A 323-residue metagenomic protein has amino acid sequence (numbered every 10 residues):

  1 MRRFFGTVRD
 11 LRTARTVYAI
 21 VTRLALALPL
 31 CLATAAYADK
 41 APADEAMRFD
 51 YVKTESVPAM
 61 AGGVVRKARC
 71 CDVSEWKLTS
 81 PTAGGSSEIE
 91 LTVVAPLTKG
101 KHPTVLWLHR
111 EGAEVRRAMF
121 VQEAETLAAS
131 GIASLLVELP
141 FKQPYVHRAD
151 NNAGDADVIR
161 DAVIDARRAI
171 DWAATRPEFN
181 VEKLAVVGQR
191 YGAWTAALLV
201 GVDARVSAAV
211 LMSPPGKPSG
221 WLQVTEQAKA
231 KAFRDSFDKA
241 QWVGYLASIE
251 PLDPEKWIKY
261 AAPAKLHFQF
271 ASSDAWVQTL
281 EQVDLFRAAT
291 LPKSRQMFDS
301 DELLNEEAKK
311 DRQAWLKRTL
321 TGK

Functional and structural regions predicted by a protein language model:
K53-K99: N-terminal cap/lid segment of alpha/beta-hydrolase-fold proteins
K101-R110: Short beta-strand element of the alpha/beta-hydrolase
G112-I164, Q223, A228: Cap/lid segment of the alpha/beta-hydrolase catalytic domain
N151-Q189: Gly/Ser-rich "nucleophile elbow"/oxyanion-hole loop immediately N-terminal to the catalytic nucleophile in hydrolases
A197-G244, A261: Hydrolase active-site cap/lid region
A261, H267-F270: Short beta-strand/loop motif that positions the catalytic acidic residue of the alpha/beta-hydrolase fold
Q278-F286: Short alpha-helix in the alpha/beta-hydrolase fold that links the catalytic acid
A288-L304: Catalytic histidine neighborhood in serine/cysteine hydrolases with alpha/beta-hydrolase-type architecture
